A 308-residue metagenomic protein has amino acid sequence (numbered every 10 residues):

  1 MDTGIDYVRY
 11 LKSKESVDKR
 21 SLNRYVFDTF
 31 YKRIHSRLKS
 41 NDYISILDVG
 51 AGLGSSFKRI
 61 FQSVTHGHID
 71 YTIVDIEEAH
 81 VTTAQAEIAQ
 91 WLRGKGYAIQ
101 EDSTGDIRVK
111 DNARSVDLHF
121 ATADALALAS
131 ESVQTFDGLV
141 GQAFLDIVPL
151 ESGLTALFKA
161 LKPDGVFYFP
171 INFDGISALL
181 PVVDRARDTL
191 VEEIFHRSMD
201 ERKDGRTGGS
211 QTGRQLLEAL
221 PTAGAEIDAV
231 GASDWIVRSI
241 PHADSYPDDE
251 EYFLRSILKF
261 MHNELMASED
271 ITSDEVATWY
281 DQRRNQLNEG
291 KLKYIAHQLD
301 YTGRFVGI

Functional and structural regions predicted by a protein language model:
M1-N41: Class I SAM-dependent methyltransferase Rossmann-like catalytic core, especially the SAM/SAH-binding loop
N41-G52: Conserved class I S-adenosyl-L-methionine
G54-K58: Glycine-rich SAM-binding Motif I of class I
I60-A127: Class I SAM-dependent methyltransferase SAM/SAH-binding core
S130-G138: A short acidic, Gly/Pro-enriched loop at the edge of an enzyme's catalytic core that lines a small-molecule cofactor
I147-A160: A short, conserved alpha-helix within the catalytic core of class I
V166-S239: Conserved catalytic/acceptor-binding region of the Class I
G231-L287: C-terminal helical/coil "lid" or tail adjacent to the Rossmann-like core of SAM-dependent
